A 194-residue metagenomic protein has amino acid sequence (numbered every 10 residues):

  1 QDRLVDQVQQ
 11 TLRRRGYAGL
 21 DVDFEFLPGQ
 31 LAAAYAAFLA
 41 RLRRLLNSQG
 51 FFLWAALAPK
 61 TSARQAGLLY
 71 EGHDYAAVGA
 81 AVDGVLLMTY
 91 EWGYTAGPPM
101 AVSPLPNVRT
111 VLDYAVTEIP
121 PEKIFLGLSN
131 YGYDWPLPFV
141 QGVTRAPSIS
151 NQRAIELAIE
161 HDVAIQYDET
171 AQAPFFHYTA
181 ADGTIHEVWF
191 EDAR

Functional and structural regions predicted by a protein language model:
Q1-P104: Chitinase-like catalytic core of GlcNAc-active glycosidases
V5-A32, P120-F125, T144, S148-I149 (+1 more regions): Long, low-complexity, intrinsically disordered polar/charged segments
L39, R43, Y75-A76, L112-V116 (+2 more regions): Short amphipathic alpha-helical segments and helix-helix/interface helices
R44, S48, G84-L87, G93 (+1 more regions): Active-site region of glycoside hydrolase catalytic domains
T61-L69, L105-V108, D134-P136, A146-I149: Active-site glycine- and acidic-residue-rich loops that bind and position anionic ligands or nucleotide-like cofactors
H73-G79, M88, E118, I149-A164: Surface-exposed substrate-engagement region within the catalytic domains of secreted or surface-exposed extracellular
Y94-A115, Q172, H177-D192: Gly/Pro-rich active-site loop or hairpin
N130-R194: Glycan-binding loop/region signatures in secreted carbohydrate-active enzymes
